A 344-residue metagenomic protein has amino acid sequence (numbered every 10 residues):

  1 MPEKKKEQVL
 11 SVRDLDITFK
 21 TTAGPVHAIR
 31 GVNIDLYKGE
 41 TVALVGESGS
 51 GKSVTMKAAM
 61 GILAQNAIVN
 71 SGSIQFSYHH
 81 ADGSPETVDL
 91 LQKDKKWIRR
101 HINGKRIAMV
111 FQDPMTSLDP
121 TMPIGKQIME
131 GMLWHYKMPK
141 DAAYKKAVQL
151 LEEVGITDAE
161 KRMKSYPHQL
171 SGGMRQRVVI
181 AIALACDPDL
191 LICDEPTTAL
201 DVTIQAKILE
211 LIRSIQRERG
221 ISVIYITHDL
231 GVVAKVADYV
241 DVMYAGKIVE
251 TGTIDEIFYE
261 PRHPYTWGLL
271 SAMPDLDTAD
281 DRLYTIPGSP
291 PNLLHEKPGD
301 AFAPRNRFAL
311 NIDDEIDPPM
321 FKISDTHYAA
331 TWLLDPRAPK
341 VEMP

Functional and structural regions predicted by a protein language model:
K5-Q8, G83-T87, E160, T253-P344: Short catalytic/signature loops enriched in Gly
V45-E47: The feature captures the beta-strand-to-loop junction immediately N-terminal to the Walker
G61, I192, P196, L200-D281: P-loop NTP-binding/switch modules centered on Walker-like glycine-rich loops
S73-H101, P139, I257: ABC ATPase NBD Q-loop/coupling interface
Q75, A142-K161, R213, L270: Conserved ABC ATPase "signature" region
A185-D189: A short, proline-enriched helix->beta-strand linker immediately N-terminal to the Walker B motif in ABC-type P-loop
